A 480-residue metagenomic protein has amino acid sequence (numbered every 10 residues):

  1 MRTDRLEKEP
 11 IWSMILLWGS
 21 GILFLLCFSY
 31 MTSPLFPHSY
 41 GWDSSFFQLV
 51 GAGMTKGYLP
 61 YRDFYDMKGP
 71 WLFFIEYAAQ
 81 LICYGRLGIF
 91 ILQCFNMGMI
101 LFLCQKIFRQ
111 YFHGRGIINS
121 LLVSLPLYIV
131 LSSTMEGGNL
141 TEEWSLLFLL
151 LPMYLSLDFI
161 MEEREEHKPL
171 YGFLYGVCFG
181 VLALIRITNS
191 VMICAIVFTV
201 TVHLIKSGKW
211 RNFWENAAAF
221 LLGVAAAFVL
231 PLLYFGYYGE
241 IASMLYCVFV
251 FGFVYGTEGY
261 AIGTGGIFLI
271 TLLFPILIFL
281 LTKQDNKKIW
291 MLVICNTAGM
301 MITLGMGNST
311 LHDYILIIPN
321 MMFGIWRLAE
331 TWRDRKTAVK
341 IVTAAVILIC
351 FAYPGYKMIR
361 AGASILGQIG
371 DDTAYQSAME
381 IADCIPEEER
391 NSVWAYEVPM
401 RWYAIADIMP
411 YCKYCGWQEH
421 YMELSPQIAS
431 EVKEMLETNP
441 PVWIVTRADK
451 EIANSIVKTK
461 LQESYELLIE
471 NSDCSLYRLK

Functional and structural regions predicted by a protein language model:
R2, M192-A225, F323, T331: Perimembrane helix-loop-helix junctions
L35-V50, Y61-I75, Y84-L87, G239-I241 (+1 more regions): Extracytoplasmic catalytic/substrate-binding loops of multi-pass membrane glycan-assembly enzymes
L101-V130, L146-L147, E163-R164: Transmembrane-helix signature of polytopic, membrane-embedded enzymes that assemble or transfer cell-envelope glycans
R109-G114, L150-L174, P275-K288, A329: Membrane-interface transmembrane helices that cradle and orient dolichyl/undecaprenyl
T134-S145, T310-L311: Short acidic/glycine- and proline-prone juxtamembrane loop motifs at membrane-interface regions of multi-pass membrane
P169-I187, I193-F198, A226, N296-G305: Membrane-interface alpha helices of multi-pass inner-membrane proteins
F198, G367-M422, A429-A453: Short periplasmic/luminal acceptor-recognition loop of GT-C membrane glycosyltransferases, typified by
G307-K340: Hydrophobic/aromatic-rich transmembrane helices and adjacent perimembrane loops
